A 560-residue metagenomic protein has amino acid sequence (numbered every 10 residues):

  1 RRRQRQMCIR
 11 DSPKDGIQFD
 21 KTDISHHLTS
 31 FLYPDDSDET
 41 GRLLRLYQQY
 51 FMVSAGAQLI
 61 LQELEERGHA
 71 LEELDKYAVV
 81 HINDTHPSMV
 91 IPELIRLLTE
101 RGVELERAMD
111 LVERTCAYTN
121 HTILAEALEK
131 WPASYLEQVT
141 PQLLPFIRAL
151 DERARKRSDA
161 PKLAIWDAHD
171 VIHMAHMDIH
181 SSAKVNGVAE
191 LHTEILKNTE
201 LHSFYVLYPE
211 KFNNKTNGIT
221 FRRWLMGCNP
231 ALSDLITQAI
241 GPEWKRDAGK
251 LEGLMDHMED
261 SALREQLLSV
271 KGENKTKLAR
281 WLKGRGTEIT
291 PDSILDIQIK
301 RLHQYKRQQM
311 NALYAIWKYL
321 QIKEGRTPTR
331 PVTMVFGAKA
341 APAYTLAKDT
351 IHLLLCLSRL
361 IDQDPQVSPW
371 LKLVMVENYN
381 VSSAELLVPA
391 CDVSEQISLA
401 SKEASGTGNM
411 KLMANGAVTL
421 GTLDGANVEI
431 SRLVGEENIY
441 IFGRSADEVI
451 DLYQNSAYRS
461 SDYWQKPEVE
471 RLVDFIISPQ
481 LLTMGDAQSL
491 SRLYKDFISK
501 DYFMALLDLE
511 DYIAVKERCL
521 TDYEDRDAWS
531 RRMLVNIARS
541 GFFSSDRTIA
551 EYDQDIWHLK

Functional and structural regions predicted by a protein language model:
R2-I9: Short, small-residue-biased leader/transition segments that mark boundaries at the very start of proteins
D35-L64, A78-I91, H176, H180-I195 (+2 more regions): Structured ligand/cofactor/substrate-binding pocket environments in proteins
A57, D84, V90-L98, R107 (+11 more regions): Extended, hydrophobic alpha-helical segments in both membrane/secreted and soluble proteins
L97-E152, M226-D256, T329-A338: Extended, well-ordered alpha-helical scaffold/bundle regions in very large, multi-domain proteins
C116, I123-E126, K275-A384, L399: Long, K/E/R/D-enriched contiguous segments that form extended
W131-E190, E194: Polar, glycine-rich mid-to-C-terminal structural blocks that act as macromolecule-binding/assembly scaffolds
S203-H257, P389-A390, I397-M533, I537-F542 (+2 more regions): Catalytic binding pocket for nucleotide-activated donors in carbohydrate/polymer assembly enzymes
C228-E288, D292-L295: Extended, charge-enriched "interface" segments that sit outside catalytic cores
